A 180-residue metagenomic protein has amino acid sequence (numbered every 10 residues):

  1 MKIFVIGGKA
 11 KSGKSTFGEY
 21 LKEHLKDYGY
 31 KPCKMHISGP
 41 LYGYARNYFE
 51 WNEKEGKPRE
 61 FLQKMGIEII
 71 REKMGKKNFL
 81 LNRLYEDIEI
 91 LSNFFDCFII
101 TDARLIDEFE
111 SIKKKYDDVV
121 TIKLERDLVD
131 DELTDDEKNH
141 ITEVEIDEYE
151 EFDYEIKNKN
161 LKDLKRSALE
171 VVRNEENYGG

Functional and structural regions predicted by a protein language model:
M1-F4: Extreme N-terminal starter segment of soluble prokaryotic enzymes
G8-K9: P-loop (Walker A) phosphate-binding loop of NTP-binding proteins
K14: Conserved lysine of the Walker
F17: Hydrophobic positions on the alpha1 helix immediately C-terminal to the Walker A/P-loop
E23-C33: Post-Walker A helix-loop "phosphate-sensing" segment adjacent to the P-loop in P-loop NTPases
P32-F95: ATP-dependent small-molecule kinase phosphotransfer cores that center on conserved nucleotide phosphate-binding segments
R83, K115, T121-G180: Small-molecule kinase domains that catalyze NTP-dependent phosphoryl transfer to phosphate-bearing small molecules
E108-K115: A short acidic, amphipathic alpha-helical/loop segment
